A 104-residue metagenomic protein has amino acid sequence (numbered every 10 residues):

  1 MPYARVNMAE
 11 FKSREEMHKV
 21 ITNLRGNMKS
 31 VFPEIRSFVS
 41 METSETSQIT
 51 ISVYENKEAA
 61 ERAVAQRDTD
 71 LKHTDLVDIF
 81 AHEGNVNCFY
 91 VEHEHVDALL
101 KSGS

Functional and structural regions predicted by a protein language model:
M1-I49, E55-T69, L76-S104: Short S/T/G/P-rich N-terminal loop/turn motif that feeds into the first structured element of a domain
